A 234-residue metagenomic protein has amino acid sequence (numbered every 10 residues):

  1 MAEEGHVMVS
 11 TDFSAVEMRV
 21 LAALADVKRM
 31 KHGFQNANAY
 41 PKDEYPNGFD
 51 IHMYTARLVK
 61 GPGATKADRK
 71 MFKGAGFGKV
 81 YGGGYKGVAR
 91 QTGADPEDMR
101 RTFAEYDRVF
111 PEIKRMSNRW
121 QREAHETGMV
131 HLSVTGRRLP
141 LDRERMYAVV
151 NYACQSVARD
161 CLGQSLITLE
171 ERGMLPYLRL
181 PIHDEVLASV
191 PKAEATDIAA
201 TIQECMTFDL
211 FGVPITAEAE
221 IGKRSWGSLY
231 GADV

Functional and structural regions predicted by a protein language model:
M1-V234: Conserved catalytic core of nucleotide polymerization and phosphodiester-bond processing enzymes
